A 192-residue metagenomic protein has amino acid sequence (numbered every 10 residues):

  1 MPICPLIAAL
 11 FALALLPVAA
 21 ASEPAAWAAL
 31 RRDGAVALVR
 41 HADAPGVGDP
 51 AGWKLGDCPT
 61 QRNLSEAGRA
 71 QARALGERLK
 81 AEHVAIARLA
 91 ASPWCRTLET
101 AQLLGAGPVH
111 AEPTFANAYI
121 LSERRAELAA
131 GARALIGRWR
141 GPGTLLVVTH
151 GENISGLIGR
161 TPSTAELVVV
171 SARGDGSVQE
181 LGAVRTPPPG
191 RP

Functional and structural regions predicted by a protein language model:
M1-P5: Positively charged n-region of N-terminal signal peptides that target proteins for export
I7-L15: Bacterial N-terminal signal peptides
P17-A21: Sec/Tat signal peptide C-region and signal peptidase I cleavage site
S22-P113, A118-L121, A130, R160-P192: Active-site-proximal alpha-helix that buttresses catalytic centers in soluble enzyme cores
G34-V36, G141-T149: Generic beta-sheet signal
A129-R138: A short, acidic, amphipathic alpha-helical segment used as a generic capping/interface helix at domain edges
R138-G143, G174-D175: A short, structured loop/turn motif at beta-sheet edges
